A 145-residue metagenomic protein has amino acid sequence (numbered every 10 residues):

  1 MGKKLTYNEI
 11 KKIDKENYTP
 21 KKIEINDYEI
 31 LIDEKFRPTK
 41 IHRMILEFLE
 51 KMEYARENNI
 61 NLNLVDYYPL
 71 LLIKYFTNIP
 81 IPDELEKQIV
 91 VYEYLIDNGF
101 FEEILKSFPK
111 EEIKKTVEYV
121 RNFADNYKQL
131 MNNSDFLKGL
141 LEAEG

Functional and structural regions predicted by a protein language model:
M1-Y18, Q129-G145: Short acidic DE-rich linear segments
G2-K51: N-terminal "first-domain core" detector
F36-G145: Short, surface-exposed, charged amphipathic helix/loop patches that serve as local interaction elements
